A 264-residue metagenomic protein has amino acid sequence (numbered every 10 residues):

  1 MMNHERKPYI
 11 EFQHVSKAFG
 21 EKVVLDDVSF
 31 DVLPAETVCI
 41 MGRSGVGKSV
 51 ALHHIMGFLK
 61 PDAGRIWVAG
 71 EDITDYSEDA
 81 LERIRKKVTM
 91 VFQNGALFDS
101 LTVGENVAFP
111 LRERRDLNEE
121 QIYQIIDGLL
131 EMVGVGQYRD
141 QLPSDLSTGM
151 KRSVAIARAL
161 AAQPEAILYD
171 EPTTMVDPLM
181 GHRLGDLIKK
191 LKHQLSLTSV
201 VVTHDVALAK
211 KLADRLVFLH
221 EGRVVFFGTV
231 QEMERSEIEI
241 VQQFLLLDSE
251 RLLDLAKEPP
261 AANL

Functional and structural regions predicted by a protein language model:
M56: Helix-to-loop junction immediately C-terminal to a conserved catalytic motif
D72, E119-Y138: Conserved ABC ATPase "signature" region
L101-F109: Short coil-to-helix segment of the ABC ATPase nucleotide-binding domain corresponding to the Q-loop/switch region
L142-L146, M150: Conserved ABC ATPase signature
Q163: Conserved catalytic motifs of ABC-family nucleotide-binding domains
I167-D170: Catalytic Walker B motif of ABC-type/P-loop ATPase nucleotide-binding domains
